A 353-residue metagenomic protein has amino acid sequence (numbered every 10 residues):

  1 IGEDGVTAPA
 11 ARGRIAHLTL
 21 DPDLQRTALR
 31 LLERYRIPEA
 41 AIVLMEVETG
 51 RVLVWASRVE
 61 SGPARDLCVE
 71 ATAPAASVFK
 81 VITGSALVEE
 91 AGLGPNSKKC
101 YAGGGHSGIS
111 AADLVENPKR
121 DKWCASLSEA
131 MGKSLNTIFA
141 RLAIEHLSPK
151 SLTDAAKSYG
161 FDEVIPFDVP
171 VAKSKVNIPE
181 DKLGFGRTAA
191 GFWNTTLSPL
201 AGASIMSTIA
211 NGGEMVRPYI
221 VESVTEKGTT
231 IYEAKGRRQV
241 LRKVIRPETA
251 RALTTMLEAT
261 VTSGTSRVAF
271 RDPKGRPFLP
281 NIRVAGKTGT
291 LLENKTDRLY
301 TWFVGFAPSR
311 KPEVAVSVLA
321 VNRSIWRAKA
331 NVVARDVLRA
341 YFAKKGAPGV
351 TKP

Functional and structural regions predicted by a protein language model:
G2-Y35: Conserved, well-ordered alpha-helix/loop/beta-strand core segments that scaffold catalytic motifs
E3-T7, L20, I42-R65, A71 (+2 more regions): Beta-lactam-recognizing serine transpeptidase/beta-lactamase-like catalytic domain environment
Q25, T153, A250, T254 (+1 more regions): Hydrophobic face of alpha-helices
T27, L31-R34, A86, A155 (+3 more regions): Generic non-transmembrane alpha-helical segments
R36-A40: Short, small/polar residue-rich loop motifs at catalytic or cofactor-binding pockets
V69-F79: Gly/Ser-rich catalytic serine loop of serine hydrolases
S77-A86, S198-S204, V332-D336: Short amphipathic alpha-helical face segments that pack within enzyme cores and frequently flank/anchor catalytic
I231-Y232, G236-R238, N331-P353: Short, gly/Ser/Thr-rich active-site loops of penicillin-recognizing serine hydrolases
